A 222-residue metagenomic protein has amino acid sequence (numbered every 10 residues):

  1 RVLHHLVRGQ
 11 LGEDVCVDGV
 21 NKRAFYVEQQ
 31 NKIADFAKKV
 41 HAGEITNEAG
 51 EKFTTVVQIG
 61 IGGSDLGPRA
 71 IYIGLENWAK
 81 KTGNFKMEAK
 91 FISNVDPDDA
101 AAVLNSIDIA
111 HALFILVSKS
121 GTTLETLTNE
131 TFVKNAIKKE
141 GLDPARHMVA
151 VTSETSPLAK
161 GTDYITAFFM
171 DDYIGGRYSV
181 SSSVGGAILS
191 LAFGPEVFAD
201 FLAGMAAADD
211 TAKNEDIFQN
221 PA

Functional and structural regions predicted by a protein language model:
R1-E48: Extended, charge-enriched "interface" segments that sit outside catalytic cores
A24, K90-D98, A102-L104, V117-T128 (+4 more regions): Alpha-helix capping and helix-loop boundary segments enriched in small/acidic/polar residues
A37-H41, S93-I107, E130-V133, T155-P157 (+1 more regions): Structured alpha-helical segments in the cores of large, soluble enzyme domains
K52-A110: Anionic-ligand anchoring segments at beta-strand to alpha-helix junctions in alpha/beta enzyme folds, i.e., glycine
V57-P68, K119-T126, E154-P157, G176: Gly/Ser/Thr-rich loops at beta-strand to alpha-helix junctions that form or flank small-molecule/cofactor-binding
G67-Y72, A101-L104, E125-N129, A159-Y164 (+2 more regions): Short acidic, glycine/serine/threonine-rich loops at helix termini
A136-A222: Active-site phosphate/pyrophosphate-binding segments
